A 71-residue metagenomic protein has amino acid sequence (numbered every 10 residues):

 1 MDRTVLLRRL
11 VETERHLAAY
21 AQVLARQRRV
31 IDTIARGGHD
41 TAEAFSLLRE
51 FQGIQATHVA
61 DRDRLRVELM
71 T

Functional and structural regions predicted by a protein language model:
M1-T71: Anionic, Ser/Thr-rich low-complexity intrinsically disordered regions
